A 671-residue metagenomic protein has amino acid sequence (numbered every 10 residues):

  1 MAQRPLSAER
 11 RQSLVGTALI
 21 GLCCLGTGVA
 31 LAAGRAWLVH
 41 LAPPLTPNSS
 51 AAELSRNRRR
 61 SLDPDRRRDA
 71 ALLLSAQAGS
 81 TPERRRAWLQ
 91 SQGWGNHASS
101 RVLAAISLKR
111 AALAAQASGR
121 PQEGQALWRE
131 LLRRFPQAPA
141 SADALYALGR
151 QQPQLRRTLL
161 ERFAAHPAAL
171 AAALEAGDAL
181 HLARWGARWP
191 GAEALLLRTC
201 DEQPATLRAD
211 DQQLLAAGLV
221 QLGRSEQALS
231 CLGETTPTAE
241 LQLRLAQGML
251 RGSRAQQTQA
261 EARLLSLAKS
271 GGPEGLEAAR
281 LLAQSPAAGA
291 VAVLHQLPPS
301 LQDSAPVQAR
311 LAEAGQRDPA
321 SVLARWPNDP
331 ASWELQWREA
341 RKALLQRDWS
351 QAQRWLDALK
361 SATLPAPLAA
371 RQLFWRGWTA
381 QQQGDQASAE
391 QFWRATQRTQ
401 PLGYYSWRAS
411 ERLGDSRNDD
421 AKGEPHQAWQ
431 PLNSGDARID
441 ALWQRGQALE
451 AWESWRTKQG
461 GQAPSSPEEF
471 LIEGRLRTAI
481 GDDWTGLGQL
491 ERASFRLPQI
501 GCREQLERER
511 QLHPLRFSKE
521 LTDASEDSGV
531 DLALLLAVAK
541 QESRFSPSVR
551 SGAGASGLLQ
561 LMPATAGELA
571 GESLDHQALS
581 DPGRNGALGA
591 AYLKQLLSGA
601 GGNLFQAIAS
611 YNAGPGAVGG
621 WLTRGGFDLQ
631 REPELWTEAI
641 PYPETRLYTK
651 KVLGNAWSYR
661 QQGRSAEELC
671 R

Functional and structural regions predicted by a protein language model:
P5-C24, G28, A32: N-terminal Sec-pathway targeting helices
L31-L41, N48-A51, L62-L74, P82-E83 (+20 more regions): Generic helix N-cap/helix-start motif at coil->alpha-helix transitions
G79, A115, Q152, G186 (+9 more regions): Residue at a conserved register position within TPR or TPR-like alpha-solenoid repeats
A87-W88, L127, L155, L159 (+9 more regions): Alpha-helical solenoid repeat scaffolds, predominantly canonical TPR units
G119, A187, G223, S253-A255 (+4 more regions): Residue-level detector of the short coil/turn that links helix A to helix B within each tetratricopeptide repeat
E130, T158, R162, E234 (+8 more regions): The canonical alpha-helical register within tetratricopeptide repeats
C231, L276, Q296, S300-R310 (+10 more regions): Catalytic glycan-binding domains that act on GlcNAc-containing polysaccharides
